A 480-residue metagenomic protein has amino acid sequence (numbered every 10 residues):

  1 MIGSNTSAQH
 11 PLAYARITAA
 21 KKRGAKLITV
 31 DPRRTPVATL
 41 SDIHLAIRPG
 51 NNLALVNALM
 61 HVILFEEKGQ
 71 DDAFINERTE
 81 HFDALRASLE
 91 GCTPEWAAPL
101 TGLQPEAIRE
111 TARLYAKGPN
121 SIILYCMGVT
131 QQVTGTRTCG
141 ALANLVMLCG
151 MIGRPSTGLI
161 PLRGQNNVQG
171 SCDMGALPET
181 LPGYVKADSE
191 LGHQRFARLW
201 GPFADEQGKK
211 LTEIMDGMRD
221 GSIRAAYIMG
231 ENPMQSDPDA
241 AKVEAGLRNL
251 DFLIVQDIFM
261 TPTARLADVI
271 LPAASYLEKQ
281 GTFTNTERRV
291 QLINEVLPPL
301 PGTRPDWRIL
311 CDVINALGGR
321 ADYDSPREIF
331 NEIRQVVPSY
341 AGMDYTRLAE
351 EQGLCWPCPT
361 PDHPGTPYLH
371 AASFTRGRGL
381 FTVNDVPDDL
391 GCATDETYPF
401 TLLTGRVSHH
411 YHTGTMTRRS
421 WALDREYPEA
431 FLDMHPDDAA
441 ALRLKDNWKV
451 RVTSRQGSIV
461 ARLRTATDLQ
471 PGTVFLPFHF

Functional and structural regions predicted by a protein language model:
M1-N167, S171-M174, K186-H363, L402 (+1 more regions): Cofactor-pocket helix-loop regions in the catalytic cores of large enzyme subunits
N120, L380, T397-T401, F431 (+1 more regions): A residue-level signal for beta-strand positions that form part of recognition/binding surfaces within mature
C126-G128, L162-G164, S373, N384-V386 (+2 more regions): Structured loops at beta-to-helix junctions and adjacent beta-edge loops in soluble globular domains
L145, H479-F480: C-terminal segments
P364-Y368, D395, F480: C-terminal beta-rich recognition modules with glycine/proline-rich loops and embedded aromatic residues
G377, N447, Q470-G472: Glycine-centered loop/turn motifs
G377-D424: Non-catalytic terminal/interface segments that mediate subunit docking, oligomerization, and allosteric communication
T467-H479: Short, solvent-exposed secondary-structure boundary/capping segments
